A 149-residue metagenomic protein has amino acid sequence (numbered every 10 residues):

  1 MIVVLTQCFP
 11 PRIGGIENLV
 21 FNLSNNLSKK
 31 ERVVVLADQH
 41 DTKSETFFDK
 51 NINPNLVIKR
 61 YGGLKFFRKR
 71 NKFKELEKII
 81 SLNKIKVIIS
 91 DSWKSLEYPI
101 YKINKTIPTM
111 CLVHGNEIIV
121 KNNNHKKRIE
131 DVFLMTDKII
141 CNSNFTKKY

Functional and structural regions predicted by a protein language model:
M1-V3: Extreme N-terminal starter segment of soluble prokaryotic enzymes
Q7-I13, N22, N26-R68: N-terminal strand-loop element at the rim of the active site of nucleotide-sugar-dependent glycosyltransferases
K30-E31, I85, T136: Short, well-ordered alpha-helix to beta-strand connector turns
K74-K84: Short, well-structured alpha-helical segments in soluble
S90-L96: Short His-centered aromatic/hydrophobic patch
E97-P99, K148-Y149: Phosphate- and divalent-cation-binding pockets in alpha/beta enzyme and binding domains that engage nucleotide-derived
M110-D137: A conserved, positively charged/aromatic
T136-Y149: A short, active-site helix/loop in glycosyltransferases that binds the activated sugar's phosphate group
